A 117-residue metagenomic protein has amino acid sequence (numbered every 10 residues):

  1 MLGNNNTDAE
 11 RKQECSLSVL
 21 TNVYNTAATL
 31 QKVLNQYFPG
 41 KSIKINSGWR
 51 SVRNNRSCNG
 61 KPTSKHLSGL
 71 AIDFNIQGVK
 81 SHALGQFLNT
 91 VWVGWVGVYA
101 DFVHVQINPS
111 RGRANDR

Functional and structural regions predicted by a protein language model:
M1-S42: Active-site acidic/histidine clusters and adjacent loop/turn architecture that either coordinate catalytic ions
L2-N4, V33, K44, S64 (+2 more regions): Intrinsically disordered, low-complexity peptide-like regions
L17, I43-W49, I76-K80: N-terminal start-of-chain detector that recognizes signal peptides and the immediate post-cleavage beginning
T26-L30, N54, K80, L84: Amphipathic alpha-helical interface surfaces
K32, Q36, R56, Q86-T90: Charged/polar, solvent-exposed surface patches and flexible loops
F38-G48, W95-Y99: Surface-exposed patches in mature extracellular/periplasmic domains of secreted proteins
N46-D73: Short, surface-exposed glycine/acidic/tryptophan-bearing loops
T63-R117: Catalytic cores and adjacent binding grooves of peptidoglycan-active enzymes
